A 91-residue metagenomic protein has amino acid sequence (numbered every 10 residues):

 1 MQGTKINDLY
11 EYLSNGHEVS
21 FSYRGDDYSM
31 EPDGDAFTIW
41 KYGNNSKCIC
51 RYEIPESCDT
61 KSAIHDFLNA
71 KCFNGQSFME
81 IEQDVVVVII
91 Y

Functional and structural regions predicted by a protein language model:
M1-S22: Negatively charged, low-complexity tracts enriched in Asp/Glu with abundant Ser/Thr
Y28-S29: Short, isolated positions in well-ordered beta-strands
P32-R51: Short, surface-exposed, low-complexity cationic segments
R51-Y91: Mixed-charge, Lys/Arg-enriched low-complexity segments
